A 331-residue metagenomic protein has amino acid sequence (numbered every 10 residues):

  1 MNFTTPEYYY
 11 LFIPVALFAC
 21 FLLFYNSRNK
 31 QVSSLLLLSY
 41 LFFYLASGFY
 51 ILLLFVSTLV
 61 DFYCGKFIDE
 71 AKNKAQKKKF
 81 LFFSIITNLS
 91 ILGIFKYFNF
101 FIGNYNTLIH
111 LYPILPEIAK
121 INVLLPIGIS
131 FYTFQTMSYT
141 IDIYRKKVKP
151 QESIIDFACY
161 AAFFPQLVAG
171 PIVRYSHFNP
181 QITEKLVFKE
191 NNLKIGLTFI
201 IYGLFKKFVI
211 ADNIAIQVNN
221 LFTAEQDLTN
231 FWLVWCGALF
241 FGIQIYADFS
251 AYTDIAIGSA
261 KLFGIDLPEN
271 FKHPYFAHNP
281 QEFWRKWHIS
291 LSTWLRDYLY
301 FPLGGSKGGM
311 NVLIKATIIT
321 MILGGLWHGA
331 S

Functional and structural regions predicted by a protein language model:
M1-S331: Membrane-embedded transmembrane alpha-helical bundles that form the catalytic cores of multi-pass lipid-modifying
